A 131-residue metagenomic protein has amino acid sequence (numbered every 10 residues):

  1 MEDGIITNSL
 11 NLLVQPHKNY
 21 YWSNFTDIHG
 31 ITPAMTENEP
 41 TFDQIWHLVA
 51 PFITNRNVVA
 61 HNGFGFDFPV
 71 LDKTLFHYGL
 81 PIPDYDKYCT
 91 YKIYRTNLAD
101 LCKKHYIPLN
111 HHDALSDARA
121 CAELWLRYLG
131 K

Functional and structural regions predicted by a protein language model:
M1-L80, D84, A99-H112: Conserved non-catalytic scaffold segment of RNase H-like nuclease domains
F64, K92, A120: Short, glycine/acidic-enriched loop or turn micro-motifs at the edges of active sites
D84-L98: Short, flexible loop segments at boundaries between secondary-structure elements
Y94-N97, H105-Y106, L129: Short leucine-rich amphipathic alpha-helical surface patches
D117: Short, conserved phosphate/pyrophosphate- and ester-handling motifs at nucleotide-, phospho-/glycolipid
A122-K131: Acidic two-metal-ion nuclease catalytic site recognized across multiple nuclease folds, prominently DnaQ/RNase D-T
